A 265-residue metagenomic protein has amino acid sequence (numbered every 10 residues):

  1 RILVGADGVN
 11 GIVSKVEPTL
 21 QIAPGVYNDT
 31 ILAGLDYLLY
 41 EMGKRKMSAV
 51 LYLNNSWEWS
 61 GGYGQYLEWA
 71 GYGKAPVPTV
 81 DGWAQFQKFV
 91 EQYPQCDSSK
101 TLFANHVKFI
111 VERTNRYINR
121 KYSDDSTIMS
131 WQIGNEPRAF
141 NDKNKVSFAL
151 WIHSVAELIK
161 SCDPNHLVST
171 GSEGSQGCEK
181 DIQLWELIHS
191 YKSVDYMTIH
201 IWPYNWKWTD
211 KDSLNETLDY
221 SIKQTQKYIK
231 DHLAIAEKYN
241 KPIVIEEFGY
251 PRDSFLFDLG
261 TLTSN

Functional and structural regions predicted by a protein language model:
R1-P18, V26: Predominantly flavin-linked oxidoreductase catalytic cores and closely associated redox partners
T19-W208, L218-P242, F248, R252-N265: Active-site mouth of glycoside hydrolases
D210-D212: Acidic, serine/threonine/proline-rich low-complexity intrinsically disordered regions
N215: Gly/Pro-rich active-site loop or hairpin
